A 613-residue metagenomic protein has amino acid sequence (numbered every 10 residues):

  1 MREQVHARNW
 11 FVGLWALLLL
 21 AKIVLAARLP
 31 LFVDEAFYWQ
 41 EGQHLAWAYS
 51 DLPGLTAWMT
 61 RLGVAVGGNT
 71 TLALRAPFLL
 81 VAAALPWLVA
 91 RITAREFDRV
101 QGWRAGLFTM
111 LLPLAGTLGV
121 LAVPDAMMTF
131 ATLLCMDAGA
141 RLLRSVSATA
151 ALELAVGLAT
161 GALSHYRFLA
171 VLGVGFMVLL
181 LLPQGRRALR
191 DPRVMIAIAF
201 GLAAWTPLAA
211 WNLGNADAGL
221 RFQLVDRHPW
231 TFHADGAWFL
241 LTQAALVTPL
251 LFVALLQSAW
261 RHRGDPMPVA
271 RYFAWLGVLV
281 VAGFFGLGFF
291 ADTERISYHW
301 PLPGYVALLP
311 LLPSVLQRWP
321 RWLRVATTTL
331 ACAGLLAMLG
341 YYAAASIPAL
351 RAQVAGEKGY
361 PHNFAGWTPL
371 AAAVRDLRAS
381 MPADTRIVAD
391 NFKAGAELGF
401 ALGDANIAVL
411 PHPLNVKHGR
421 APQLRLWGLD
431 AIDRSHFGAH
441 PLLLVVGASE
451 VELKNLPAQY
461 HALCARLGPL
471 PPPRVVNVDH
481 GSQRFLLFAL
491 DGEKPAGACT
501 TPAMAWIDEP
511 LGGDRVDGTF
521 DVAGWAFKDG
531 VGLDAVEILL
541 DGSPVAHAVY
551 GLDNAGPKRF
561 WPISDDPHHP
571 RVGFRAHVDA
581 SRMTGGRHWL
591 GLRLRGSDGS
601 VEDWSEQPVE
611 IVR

Functional and structural regions predicted by a protein language model:
V12, A76-F97, L134, A138: Transmembrane-helix motifs of polytopic, lipid-linked glycan transferases
W15, A105-P113, D137, L158 (+2 more regions): Short helix- or helix-capping micro-motifs that position conserved polar/aromatic residues at function-defining sites
H44, A138, A150-H165, F176-M177 (+1 more regions): Membrane-interface alpha helices of multi-pass inner-membrane proteins
A94-V100, C135-E153: Membrane-interface transmembrane helices that cradle and orient dolichyl/undecaprenyl
L114, V120-M128: Short acidic/glycine- and proline-prone juxtamembrane loop motifs at membrane-interface regions of multi-pass membrane
V171-A270, L276, V280, F284-A291: Transmembrane-lumen/periplasm boundary regions of multi-pass, lipid-linked membrane glycan transferases
Q317-R351: Signature aromatic-anchored transmembrane alpha helix within multi-pass, membrane-resident enzymes that catalyze glycan
K358-G497: Luminal/periplasmic acceptor-recognition loop/helix of membrane-associated glycosyltransferases
